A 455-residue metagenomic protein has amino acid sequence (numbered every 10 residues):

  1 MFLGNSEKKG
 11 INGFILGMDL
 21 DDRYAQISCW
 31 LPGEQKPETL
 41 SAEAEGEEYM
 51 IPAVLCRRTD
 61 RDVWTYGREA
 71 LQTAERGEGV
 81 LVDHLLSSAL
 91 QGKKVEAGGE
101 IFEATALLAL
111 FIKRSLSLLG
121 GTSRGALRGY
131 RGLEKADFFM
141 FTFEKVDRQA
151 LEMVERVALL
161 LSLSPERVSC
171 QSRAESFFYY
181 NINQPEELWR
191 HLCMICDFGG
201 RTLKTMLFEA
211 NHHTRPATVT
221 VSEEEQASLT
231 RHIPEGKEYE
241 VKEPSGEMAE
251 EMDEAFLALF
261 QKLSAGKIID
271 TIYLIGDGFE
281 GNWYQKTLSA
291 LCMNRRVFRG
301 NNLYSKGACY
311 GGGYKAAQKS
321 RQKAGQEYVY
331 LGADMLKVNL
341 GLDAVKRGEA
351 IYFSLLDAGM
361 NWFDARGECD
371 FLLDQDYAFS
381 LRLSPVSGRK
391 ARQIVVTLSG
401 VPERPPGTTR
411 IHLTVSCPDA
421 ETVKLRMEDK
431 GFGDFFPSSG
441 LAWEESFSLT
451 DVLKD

Functional and structural regions predicted by a protein language model:
M1-K94, L159, R167-Q171, S176 (+1 more regions): Early-domain small/polar-rich strand-loop-helix modules and first-structured segments of the mature chain
M1-L16, L163-C196, L303-A324, V329 (+1 more regions): Conserved phosphate-binding catalytic cores of ATP/NTP-utilizing and phosphoryl-transfer enzymes
G10-N12, G17-Y24, E187-K204, F208-H212 (+3 more regions): A short acidic Gly-Thr/Ser loop motif
S41-F141, L229-K262: Conserved phosphate-binding loops in N-terminal lobes of ATP-dependent enzymes of the actin/Hsp70/sugar-kinase
T105-N181, N301: Active-site neighborhood for divalent-cation/phosphate handling
L133, Q149-M248, E254: Small-residue (GG/TT-enriched) beta-loop-alpha framework at ligand/catalytic clefts
F138-A150, F260-S289, R296, G300-N301: Glycine-rich phosphate-binding loops at beta-strand->alpha-helix junctions
L303, Y310-G400, P405-P406, R410: Acidic, glycine/GT-rich loop-and beta-edge segments that sit at the periphery of enzyme/chaperone cores
